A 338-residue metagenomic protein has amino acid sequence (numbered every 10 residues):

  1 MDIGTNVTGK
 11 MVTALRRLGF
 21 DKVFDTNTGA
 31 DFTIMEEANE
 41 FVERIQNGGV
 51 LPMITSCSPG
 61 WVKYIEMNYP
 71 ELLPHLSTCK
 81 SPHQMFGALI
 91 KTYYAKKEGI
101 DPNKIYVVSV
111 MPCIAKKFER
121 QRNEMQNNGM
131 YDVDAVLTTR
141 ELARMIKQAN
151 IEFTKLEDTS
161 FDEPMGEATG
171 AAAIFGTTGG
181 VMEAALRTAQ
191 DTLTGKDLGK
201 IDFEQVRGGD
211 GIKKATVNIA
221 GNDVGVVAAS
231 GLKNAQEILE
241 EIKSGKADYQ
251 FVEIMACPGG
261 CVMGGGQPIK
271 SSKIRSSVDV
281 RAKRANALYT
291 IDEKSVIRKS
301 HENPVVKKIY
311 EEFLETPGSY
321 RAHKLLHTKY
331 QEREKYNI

Functional and structural regions predicted by a protein language model:
M1-I338: Iron-sulfur-associated redox domains of electron-transfer enzymes in respiratory and anaerobic energy metabolism
